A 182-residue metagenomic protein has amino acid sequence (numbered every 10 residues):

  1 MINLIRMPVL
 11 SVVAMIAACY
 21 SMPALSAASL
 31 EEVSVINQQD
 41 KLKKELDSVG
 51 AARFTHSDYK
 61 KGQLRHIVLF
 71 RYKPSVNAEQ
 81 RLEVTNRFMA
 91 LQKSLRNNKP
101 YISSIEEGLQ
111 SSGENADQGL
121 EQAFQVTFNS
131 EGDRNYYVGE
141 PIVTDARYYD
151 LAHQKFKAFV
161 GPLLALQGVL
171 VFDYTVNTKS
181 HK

Functional and structural regions predicted by a protein language model:
M1-S11: Bacterial N-terminal signal peptides that target proteins for export
A28-E45, S94-I102, D117-G119, T127-F172: An amphipathic, aromatic/His-enriched active-site/gating alpha helix that lines ligand/cofactor pockets
A52-Y59, S111-E114: Short beta-strand/turn micro-motifs at beta-sheet edges
K61, N77-R81, T85, D117-Q118 (+2 more regions): Solvent-exposed, acidic/flexible segments
G62-N77, Y137: Acidic/histidine-rich, surface-exposed loop or edge segments in extracytoplasmic proteins
R81-M89, Y137-T144: Short amphipathic alpha-helices in soluble, non-transmembrane regions that often serve as interface/regulatory elements
E107-L109: N-terminal post-signal-peptidase region of extra-cytosolic proteins
